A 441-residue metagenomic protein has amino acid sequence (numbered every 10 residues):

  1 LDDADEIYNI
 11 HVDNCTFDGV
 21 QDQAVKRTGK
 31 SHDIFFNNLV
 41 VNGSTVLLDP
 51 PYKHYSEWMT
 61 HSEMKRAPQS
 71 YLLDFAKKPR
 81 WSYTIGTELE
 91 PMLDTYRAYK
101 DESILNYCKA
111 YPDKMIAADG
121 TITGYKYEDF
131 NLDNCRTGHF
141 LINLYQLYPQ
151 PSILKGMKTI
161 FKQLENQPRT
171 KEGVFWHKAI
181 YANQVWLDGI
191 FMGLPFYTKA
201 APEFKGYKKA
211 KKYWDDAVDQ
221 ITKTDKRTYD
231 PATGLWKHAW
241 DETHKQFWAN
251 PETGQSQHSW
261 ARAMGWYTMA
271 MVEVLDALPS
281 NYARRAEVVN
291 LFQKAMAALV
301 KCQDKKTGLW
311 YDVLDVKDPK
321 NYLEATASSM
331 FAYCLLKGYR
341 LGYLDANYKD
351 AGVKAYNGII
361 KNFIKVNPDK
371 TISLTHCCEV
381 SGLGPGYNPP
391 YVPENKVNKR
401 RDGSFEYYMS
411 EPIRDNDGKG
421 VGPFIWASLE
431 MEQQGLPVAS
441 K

Functional and structural regions predicted by a protein language model:
L1-L48: Extracellular parallel beta-helix/beta-solenoid repeat domains
K26, L47-G86, A98-C108, K114-G138 (+8 more regions): CBM-like carbohydrate-recognition segments
S62, P91-D94, K114, T159 (+10 more regions): Alpha-helical scaffold segments in carbohydrate-active enzymes
L89, Y96, Y145, A201 (+4 more regions): Alpha-solenoid repeat junctions
Y99, A200-D215, V274-A286, G338-A346: Inter-helical turn/loop segments and adjacent helix faces that build the functional surface of alpha-helical bundle
N106-K109, M115-N250, G254, V366 (+1 more regions): Extended ligand-binding groove/face enriched in aromatic
V185-M192, K209, Y213-D216, E252-Y267 (+3 more regions): Short, contiguous, pocket-lining structural segments that sit at or immediately flank catalytic/ligand-binding sites
W266-D315: Oxyanion-binding "anion nests"
